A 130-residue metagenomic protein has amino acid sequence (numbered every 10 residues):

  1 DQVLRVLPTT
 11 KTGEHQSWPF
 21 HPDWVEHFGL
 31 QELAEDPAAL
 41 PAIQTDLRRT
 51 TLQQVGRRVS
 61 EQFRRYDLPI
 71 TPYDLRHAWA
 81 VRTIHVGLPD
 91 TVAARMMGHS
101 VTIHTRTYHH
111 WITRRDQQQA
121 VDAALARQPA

Functional and structural regions predicted by a protein language model:
D1-V3, T10-S17, H27, A130: Extended, charge-enriched helical/coil interaction regions that scaffold DNA-processing and chromosome-maintenance
T9-T12, M97-D122: Catalytic-site neighborhood detector that most strongly recognizes the C-terminal catalytic loop/helix of tyrosine
T10-T12, E35-P37, D122-A130: C-terminal secondary-structure termini that scaffold catalytic or DNA-interacting sites
E14-P69, Y73, W79: Active-site/catalytic core of tyrosine-dependent DNA strand-transfer enzymes
Q16-W18, F28-G29, Y73, D90-R95 (+2 more regions): Extended hydrophobic-aromatic, low-complexity segments
R58-Q62, M96, T107: Residues in the recognition helix of alpha-helical DNA-binding motifs
I70-T71, A80, G87-G98: Active-site-proximal segment of tyrosine recombinases
W79-T83, T107: Amphipathic alpha-helical segments in well-ordered regions
